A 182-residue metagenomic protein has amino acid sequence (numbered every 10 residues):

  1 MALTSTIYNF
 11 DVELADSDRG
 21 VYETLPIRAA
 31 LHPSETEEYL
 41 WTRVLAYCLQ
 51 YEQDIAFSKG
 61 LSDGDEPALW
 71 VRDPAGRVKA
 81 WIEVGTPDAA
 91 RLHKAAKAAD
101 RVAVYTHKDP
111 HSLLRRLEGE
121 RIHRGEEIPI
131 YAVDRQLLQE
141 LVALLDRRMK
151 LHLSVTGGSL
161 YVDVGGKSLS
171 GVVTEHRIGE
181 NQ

Functional and structural regions predicted by a protein language model:
A2-T4: Charge-biased, low-complexity intrinsically disordered regions
F10-L14, L69, S159-V164: Short polybasic amphipathic segments
D16-L61: Acidic-basic catalytic patches of nuclease active cores, encompassing PD-(D/E)XK and other metal-cofactor nuclease
S58-P74: Long amphipathic N-terminal alpha/beta scaffold segment
L69-V71, G76-L92: Conserved catalytic cores of phosphodiester-cleaving nucleases, focusing on short active-site segments
P87-A143: Feature captures the catalytic cores and cofactor-binding loops of soluble hydro-lyases/lyases that act on carboxylate
V133-Q182: Non-catalytic C-terminal interaction segments of nucleic acid-processing enzymes
